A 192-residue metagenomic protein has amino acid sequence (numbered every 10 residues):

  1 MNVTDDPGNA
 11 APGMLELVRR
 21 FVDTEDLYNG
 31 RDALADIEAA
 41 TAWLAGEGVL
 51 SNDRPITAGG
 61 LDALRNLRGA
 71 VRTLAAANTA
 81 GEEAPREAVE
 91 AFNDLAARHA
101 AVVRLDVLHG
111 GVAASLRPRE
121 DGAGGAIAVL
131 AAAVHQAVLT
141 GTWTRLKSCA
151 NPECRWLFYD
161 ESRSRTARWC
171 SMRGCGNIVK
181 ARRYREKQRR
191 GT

Functional and structural regions predicted by a protein language model:
M1-S148, R155: Short helix-coil boundary/hinge micro-motifs
V129-R185, R189-T192: BZIP DNA-binding basic region
